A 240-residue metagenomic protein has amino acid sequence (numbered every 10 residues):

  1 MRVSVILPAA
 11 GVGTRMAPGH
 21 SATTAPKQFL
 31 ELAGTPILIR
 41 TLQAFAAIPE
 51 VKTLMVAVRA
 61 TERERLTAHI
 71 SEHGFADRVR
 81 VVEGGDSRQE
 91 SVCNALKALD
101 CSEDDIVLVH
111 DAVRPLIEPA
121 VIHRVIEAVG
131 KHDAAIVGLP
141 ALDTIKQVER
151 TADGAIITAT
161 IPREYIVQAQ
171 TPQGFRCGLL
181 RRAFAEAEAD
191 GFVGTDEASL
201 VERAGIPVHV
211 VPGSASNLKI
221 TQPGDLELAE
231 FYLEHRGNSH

Functional and structural regions predicted by a protein language model:
M1-I6, A10, A47, D153-G154 (+3 more regions): SAM-dependent methyltransferases
R2-E64: N-terminal glycine-rich phosphate-binding loop and ensuing alpha1 helix
V3, R78-R80, I166: Short, conserved active-site loop motifs that form the nucleotide-linked donor/cofactor pocket
L7, L38, A95, H110-D111 (+3 more regions): Residue-level signal for inorganic ion chemistry
M16, L66-T67, V125, A229: Hydrophobic packing residues within well-ordered alpha-helices of enzyme cores
I39-D104: Conserved N-terminal catalytic core of the sugar/cofactor nucleotidyltransferase
I106-L108: Short aromatic/hydrophobic "clamp" motif used to bind/position activated sugar donors
L116-V211, H240: Conserved core of the sugar-phosphate nucleotidyltransferase
